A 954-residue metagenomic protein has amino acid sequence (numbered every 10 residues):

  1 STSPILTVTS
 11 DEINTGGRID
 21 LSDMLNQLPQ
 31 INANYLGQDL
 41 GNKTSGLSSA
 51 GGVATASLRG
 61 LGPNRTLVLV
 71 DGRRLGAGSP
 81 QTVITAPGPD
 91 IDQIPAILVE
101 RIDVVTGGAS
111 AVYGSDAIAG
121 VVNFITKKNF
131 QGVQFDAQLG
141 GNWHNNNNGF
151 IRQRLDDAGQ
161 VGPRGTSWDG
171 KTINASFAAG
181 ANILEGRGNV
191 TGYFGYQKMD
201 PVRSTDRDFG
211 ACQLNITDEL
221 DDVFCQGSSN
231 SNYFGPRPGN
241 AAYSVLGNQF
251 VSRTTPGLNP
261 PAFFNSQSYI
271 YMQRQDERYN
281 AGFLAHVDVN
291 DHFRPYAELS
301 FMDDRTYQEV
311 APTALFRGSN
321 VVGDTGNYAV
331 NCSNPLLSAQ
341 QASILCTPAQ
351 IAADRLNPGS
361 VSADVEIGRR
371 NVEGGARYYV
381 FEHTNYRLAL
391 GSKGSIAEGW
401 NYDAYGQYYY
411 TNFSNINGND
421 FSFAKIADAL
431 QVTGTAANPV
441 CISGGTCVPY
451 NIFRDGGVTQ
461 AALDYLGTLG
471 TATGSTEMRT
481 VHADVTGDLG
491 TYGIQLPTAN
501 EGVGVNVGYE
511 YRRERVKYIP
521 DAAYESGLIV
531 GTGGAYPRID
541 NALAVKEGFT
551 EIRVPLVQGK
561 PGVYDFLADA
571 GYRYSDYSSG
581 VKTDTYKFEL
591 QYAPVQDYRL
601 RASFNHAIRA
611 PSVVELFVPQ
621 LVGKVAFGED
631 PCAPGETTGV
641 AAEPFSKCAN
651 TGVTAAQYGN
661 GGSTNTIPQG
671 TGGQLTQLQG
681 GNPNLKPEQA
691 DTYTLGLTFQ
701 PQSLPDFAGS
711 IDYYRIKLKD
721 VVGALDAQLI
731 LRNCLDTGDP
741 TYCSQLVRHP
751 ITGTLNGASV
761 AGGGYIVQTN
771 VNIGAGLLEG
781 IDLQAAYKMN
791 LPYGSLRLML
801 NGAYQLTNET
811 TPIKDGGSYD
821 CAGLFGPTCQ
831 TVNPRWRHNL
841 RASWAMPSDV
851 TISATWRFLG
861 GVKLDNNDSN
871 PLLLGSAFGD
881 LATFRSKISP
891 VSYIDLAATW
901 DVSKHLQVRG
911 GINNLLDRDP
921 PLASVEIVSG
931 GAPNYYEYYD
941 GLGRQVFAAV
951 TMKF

Functional and structural regions predicted by a protein language model:
S1-G16, S22, G78-V83: N-terminal periplasmic "start-of-domain" segments of outer-membrane beta-barrel proteins
D23-V53, L61-P63, R73-L388, S395-D403 (+9 more regions): Surface-exposed beta-strand-turn/loop segments characteristic of Gram-negative outer-membrane beta-barrels
G60-L61, I173, F177-L184, Y193-M199 (+15 more regions): Outer-membrane beta-barrel transmembrane strands
V133-G141, D565-S578, L600-F604, L859: Transmembrane beta-strand segments that form the barrel wall of outer-membrane beta-barrel proteins
T205, F209, D712-G776, P792-G794 (+1 more regions): Conserved small-residue
A424, K719, L806-E809, D849 (+2 more regions): C-terminal beta-signal and adjacent terminal beta-strands/loops of Gram-negative outer-membrane beta-barrel proteins
D597-P687, G709, Y713-L755, K863 (+1 more regions): Surface-exposed extracellular loop regions of Gram-negative outer-membrane beta-barrel proteins, predominantly
G623, L798-D901: C-terminal beta-barrel architecture of Gram-negative outer-membrane proteins
